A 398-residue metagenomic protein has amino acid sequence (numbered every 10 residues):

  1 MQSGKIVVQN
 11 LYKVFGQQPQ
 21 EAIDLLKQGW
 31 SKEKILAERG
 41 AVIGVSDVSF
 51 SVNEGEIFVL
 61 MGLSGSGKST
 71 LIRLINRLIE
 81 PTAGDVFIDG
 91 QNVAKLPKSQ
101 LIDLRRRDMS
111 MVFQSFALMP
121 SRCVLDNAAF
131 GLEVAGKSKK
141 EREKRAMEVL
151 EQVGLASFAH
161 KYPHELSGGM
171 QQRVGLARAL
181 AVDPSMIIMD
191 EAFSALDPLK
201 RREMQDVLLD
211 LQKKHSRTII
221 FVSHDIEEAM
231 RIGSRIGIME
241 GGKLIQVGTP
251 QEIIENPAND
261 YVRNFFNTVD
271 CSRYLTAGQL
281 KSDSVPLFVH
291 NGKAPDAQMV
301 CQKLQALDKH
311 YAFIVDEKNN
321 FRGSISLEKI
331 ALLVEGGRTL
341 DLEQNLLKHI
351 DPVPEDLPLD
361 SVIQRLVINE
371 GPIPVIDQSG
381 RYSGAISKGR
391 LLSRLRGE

Functional and structural regions predicted by a protein language model:
P19, D24-K34, Q91-N92, A129 (+2 more regions): Conserved ABC ATPase "signature" region
G84-N92: Conserved ABC transporter NBD signature motif
Y162-L166, M170: Conserved ABC ATPase signature
A181-S185: A short, proline-enriched helix->beta-strand linker immediately N-terminal to the Walker B motif in ABC-type P-loop
G241-G242: Conserved ABC ATPase "signature" C-loop
V247-G248, N256, S324, A385: ABC ATPase "signature
L287-H310, I314-K318, A331-V334, D351-E398: The conserved cystathionine-beta-synthase
